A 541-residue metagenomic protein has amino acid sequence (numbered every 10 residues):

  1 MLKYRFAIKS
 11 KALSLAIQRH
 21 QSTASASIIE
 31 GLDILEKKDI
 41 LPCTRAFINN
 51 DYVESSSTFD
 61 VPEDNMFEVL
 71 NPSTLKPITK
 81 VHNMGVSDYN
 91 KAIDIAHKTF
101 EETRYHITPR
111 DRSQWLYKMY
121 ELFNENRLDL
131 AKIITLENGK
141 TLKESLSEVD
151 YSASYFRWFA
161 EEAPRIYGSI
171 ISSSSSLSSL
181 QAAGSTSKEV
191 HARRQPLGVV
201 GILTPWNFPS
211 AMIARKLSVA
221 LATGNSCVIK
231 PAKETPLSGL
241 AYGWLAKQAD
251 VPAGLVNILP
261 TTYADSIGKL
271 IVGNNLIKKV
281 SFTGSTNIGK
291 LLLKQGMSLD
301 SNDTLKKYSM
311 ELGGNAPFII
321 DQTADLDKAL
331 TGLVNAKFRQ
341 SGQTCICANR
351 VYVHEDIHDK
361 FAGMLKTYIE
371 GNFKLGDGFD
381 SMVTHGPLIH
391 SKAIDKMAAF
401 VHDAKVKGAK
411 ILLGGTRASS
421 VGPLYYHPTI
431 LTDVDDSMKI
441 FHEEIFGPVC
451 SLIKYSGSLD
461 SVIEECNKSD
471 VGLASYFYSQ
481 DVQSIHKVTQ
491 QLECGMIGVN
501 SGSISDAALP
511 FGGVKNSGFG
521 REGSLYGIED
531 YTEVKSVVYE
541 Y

Functional and structural regions predicted by a protein language model:
M1-S27: N-terminal mitochondrial targeting presequence
Q21-S22, P72-K80, I277, I319 (+2 more regions): Conserved C-terminal structural/oligomerization subdomain of aldehyde/semialdehyde dehydrogenase
Q21-T74: Hydrophobic face of amphipathic alpha-helices that form TPR/SEL1-like repeat modules and related alpha-solenoid
K76-S174: Glycine-rich loop-to-alpha-helix module at the N-terminal edge of alpha/beta enzyme cores
P77-M84, E101-Y105, L180, G201-I202 (+6 more regions): Short, well-ordered beta-strand elements within core beta-sheets of diverse protein domains
G168-K328: Rossmann-like NAD(P) dinucleotide-binding subdomain of oxidoreductase/dehydrogenase enzymes
S226-V228, I411, M496: A short hydrophobic/small-residue beta-strand
Q248, N287-D435, D460, V499: ALDH superfamily catalytic-core signature
